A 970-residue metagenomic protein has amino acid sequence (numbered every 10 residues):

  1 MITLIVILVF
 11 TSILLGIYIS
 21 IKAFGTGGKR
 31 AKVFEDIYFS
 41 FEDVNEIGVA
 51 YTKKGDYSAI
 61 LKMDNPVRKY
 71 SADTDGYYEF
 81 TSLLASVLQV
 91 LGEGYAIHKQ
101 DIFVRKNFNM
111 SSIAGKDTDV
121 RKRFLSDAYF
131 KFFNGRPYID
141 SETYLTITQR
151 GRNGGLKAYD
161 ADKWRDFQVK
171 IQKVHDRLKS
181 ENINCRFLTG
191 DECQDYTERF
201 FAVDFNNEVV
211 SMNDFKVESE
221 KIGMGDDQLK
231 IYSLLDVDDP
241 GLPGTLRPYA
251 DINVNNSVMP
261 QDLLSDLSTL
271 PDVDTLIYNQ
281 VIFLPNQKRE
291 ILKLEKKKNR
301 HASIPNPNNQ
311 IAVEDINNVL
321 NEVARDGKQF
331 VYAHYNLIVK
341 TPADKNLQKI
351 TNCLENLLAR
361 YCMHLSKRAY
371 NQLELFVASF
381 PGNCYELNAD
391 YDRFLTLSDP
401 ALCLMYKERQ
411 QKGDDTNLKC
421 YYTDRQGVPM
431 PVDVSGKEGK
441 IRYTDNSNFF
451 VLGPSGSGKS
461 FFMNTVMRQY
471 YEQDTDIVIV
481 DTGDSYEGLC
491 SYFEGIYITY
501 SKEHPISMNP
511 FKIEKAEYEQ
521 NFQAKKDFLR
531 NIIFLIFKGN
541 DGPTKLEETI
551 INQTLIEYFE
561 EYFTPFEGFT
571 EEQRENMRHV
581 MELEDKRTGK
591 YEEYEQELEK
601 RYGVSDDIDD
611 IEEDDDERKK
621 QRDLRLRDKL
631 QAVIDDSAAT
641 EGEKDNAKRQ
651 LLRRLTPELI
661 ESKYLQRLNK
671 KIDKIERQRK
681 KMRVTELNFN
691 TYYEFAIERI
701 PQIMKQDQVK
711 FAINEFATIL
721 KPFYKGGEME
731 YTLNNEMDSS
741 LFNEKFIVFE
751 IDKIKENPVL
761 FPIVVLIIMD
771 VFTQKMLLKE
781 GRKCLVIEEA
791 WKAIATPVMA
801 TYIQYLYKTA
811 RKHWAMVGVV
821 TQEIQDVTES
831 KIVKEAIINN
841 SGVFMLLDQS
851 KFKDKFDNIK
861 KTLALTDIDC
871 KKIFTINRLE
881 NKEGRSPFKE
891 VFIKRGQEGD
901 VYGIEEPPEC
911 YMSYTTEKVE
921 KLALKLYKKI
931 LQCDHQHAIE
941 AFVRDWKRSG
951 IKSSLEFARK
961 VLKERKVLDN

Functional and structural regions predicted by a protein language model:
I2-Y406: Extended, folded cores of ATP/NTP-driven motor/assembly subunits in large transport and secretion machines
Y57, S141-T143, D476, K745 (+1 more regions): The start of beta-strands in P-loop NTPase/AAA+ ATPase cores
D64-A72, Y332-K340, D445-L452, G456 (+4 more regions): Glycine- and acidic
N65-V67, D101-F103, Q149-G151, T341-A343 (+7 more regions): Short, flexible loop/turn elements at secondary-structure junctions
Y77-V90, S268, M363-H364, E374-M430 (+6 more regions): P-loop NTPase motor domains
F132, N521-Q573, K831-N970: P-loop NTPase motor core of the ASCE superfamily
D160, W164, N309, D344 (+8 more regions): Hydrophobic alpha-helical scaffolding
V428, G436-S457, F461-R468, I477-Y486 (+4 more regions): Conserved P-loop NTPase motor cores
